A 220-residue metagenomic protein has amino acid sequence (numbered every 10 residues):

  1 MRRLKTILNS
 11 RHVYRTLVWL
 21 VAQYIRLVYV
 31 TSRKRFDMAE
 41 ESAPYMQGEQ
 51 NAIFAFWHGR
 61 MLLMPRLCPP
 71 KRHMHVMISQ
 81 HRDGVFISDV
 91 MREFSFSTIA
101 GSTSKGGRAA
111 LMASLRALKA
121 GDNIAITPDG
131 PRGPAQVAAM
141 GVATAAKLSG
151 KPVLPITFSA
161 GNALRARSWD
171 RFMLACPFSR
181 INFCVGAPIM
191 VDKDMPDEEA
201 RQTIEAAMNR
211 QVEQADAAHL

Functional and structural regions predicted by a protein language model:
M1-Y29, P69-K71, E93, R108-L220: Non-catalytic C-terminal accessory region of glycerolipid acyltransferases and related lyso-lipid remodeling enzymes
R26-N51, R60-L63: A short, well-structured juxtamembrane/interface segment
R35-D37, I99, C184: General small-molecule cofactor/ligand-binding pocket signal
F36-M38, F56-H58, I78, A187 (+1 more regions): Pocket-edge structural micro-motifs
S42-A43, P65, S88, V142-A143: Short amphipathic alpha-helical segments and helix-helix/interface helices
Y45, P65-R66, Q136-V137: Short histidine-centered beta-strand/loop micro-motifs that create catalytic or ligand/metal-coordination sites
Q50-K105, S149, R165: Catalytic core of membrane glycerolipid acyltransferases/transacylases, capturing the structured, soluble-facing
